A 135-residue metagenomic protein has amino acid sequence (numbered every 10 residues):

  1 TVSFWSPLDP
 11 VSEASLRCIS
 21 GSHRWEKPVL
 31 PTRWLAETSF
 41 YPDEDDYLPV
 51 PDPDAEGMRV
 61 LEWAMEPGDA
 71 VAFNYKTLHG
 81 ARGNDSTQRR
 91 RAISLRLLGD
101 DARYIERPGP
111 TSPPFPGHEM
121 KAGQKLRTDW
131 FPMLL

Functional and structural regions predicted by a protein language model:
T1, M58, M65, Q88-R89: A short beta-loop-beta micro-motif enriched in histidine and acidic residues
T1-S12, A64-P67, A72, R96-D101: Short, conserved beta-strand element in jelly-roll/cupin
V2, S22, P31, V60 (+1 more regions): Intrinsically disordered regions, especially transient/low-confidence alpha-helical propensity segments and coil-helix
S3-S6, S12-S15, S20-S22, S39 (+4 more regions): Generic serine detector
P7-V11, E37-D46, P51-E56, I105-F115 (+1 more regions): Low-complexity, flexible helical/coil segments
V11-L78: Double-stranded beta-helix
A70-A72, K76-L135: Non-heme Fe(II)/2-oxoglutarate
